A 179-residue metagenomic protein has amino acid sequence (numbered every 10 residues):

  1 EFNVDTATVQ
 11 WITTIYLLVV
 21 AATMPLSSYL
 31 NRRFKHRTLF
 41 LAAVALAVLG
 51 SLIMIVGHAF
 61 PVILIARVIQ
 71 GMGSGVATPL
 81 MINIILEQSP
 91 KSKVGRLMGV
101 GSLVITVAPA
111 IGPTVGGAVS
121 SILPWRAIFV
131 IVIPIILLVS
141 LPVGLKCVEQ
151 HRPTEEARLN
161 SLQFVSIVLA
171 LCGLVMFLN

Functional and structural regions predicted by a protein language model:
E1-K146: Transmembrane-helix bundle of Major Facilitator Superfamily
S121-N179: Hydrophobic transmembrane-helix bundles of small-molecule transporters
